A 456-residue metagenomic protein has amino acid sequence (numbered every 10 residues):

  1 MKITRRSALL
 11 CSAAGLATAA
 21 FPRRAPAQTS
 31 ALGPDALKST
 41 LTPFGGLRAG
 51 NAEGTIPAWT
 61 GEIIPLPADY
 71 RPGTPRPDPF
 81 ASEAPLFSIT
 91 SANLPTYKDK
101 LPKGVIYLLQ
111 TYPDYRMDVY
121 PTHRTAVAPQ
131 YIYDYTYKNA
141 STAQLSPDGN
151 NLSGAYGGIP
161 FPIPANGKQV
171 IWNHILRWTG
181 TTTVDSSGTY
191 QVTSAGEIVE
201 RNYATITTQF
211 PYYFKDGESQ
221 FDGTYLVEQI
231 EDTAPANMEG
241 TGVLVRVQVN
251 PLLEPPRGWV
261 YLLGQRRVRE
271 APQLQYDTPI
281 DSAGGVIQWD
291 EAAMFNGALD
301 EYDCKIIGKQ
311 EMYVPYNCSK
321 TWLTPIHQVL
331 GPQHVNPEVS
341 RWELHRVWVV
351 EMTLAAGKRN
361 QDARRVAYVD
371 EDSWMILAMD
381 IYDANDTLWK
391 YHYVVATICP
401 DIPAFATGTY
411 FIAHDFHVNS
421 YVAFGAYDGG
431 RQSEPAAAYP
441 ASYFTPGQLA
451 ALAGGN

Functional and structural regions predicted by a protein language model:
M1-G15, P26: N-terminal secretory signal peptides and thylakoid transit peptides that target proteins across membranes
F21-A27: Sec/Tat signal peptide C-region and signal peptidase I cleavage site
T29, P34-E62, Q229-L299, P332-A438: Gly/Pro-enriched, hydrophobic low-complexity segments that function as extracytoplasmic propeptides/linkers
K38, G45-P255: Solvent-exposed N-terminal domain segments of exported/luminal and surface proteins
I171-N173, T179, S186-A234, M238 (+2 more regions): Extended beta-strand-rich segments in extracellular/periplasmic secretory proteins, especially within noncatalytic
R431-N456: Long, C-terminal catalytic modules of enzymes
